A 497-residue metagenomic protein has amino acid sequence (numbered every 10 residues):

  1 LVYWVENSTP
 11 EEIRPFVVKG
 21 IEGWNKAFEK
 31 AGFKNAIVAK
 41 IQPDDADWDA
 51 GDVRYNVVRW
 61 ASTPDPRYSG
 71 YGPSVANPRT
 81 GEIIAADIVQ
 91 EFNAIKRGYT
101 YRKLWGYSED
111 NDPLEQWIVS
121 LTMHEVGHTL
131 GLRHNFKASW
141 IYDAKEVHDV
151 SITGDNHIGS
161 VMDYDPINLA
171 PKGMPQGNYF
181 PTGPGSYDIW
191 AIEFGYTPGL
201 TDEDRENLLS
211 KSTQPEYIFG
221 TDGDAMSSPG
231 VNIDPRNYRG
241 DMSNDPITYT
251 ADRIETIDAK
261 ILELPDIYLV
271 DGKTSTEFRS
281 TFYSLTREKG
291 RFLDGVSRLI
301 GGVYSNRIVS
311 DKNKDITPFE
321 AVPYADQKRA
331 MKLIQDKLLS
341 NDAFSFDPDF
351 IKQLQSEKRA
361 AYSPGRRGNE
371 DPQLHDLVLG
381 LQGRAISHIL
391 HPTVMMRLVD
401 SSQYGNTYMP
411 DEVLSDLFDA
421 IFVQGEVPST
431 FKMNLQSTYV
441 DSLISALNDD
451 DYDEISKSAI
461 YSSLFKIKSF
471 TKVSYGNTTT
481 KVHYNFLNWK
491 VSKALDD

Functional and structural regions predicted by a protein language model:
L1-W48, E109, D497: Fold-level signature of zinc-dependent metallopeptidase catalytic domains
V5-I13, A31, R67-L132: Active-site-proximal segment of zinc-dependent metalloprotease catalytic domains
T9, P64-P66, F92-K96, F136-A138 (+2 more regions): Short loop/turn segments at secondary-structure transitions that flank enzyme active sites
P15-E22, K26, Q116, S120 (+2 more regions): Solvent-exposed, polar/charged alpha-helical surfaces in well-ordered, non-transmembrane soluble domains, broadly
E22-F33, G127-H128, L132, I167 (+2 more regions): Sec-exported extracytoplasmic/periplasmic mature domains
N25, G32-Q90: Carboxylate/His-rich catalytic cores and anion/metal-binding grooves
I41-A61, Q116-G173: The catalytic-center signature of Zn2+-dependent metalloproteases
S139-D497: Conserved catalytic/binding loops enriched for acidic/polar residues
